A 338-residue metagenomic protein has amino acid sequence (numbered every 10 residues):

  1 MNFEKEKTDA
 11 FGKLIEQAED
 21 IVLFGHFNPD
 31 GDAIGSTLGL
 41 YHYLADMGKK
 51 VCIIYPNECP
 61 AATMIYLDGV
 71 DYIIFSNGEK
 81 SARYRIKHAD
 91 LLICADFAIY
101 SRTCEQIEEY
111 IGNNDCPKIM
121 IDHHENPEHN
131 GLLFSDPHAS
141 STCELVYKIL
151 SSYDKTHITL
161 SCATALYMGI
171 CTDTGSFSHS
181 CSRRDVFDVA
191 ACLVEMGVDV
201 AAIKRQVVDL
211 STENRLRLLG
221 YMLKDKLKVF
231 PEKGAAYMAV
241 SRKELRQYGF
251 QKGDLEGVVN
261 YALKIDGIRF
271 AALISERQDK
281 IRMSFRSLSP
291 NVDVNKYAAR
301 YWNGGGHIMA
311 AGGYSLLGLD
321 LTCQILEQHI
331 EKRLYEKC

Functional and structural regions predicted by a protein language model:
M1-N2, D68-I73, D96-I99, G249: Short, flexible loop segments at the rims of nucleotide/cofactor-binding pockets, characterized by
N2-F27, G35-I65, A82-R83, H88-L91 (+1 more regions): Hydrophobic helix-and-loop "lid/oligomerization" segment in the mid-to-C-terminal part of catalytic domains
F24, N28, C94, M120-I121 (+1 more regions): Generic enzyme active-site microenvironment
N28-P29, F97-Y100, H124-N126, R242-K243 (+1 more regions): Short glycine-rich anion-binding loops that position phosphate/pyrophosphate groups of nucleotides and phosphorylated
G31-T37, Y100-C104: Short glycine/serine/threonine-rich phosphate/pyrophosphate-binding segments that cradle anionic phosphate groups
D68-I73, D136-A139, S289: Short, hinge-like loop/turn segments at secondary-structure boundaries
I73-L132: Active-site cofactor/cluster-binding pocket
I121-V189: Short alpha-helices
